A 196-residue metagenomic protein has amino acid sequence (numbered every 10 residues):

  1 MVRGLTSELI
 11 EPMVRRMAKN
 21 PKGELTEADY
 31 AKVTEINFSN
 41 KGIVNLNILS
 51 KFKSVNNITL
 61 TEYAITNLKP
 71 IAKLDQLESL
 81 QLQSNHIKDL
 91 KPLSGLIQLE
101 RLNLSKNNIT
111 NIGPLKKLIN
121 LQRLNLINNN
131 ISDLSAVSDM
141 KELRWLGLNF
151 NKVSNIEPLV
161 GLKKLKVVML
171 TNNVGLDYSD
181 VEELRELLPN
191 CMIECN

Functional and structural regions predicted by a protein language model:
T6-S84: LRR N-terminal entry segment and analogous cap-like coil->beta motifs
Y30, K51-V55, I71-L77, L93-L99 (+4 more regions): Leucine-rich repeat
T34-I36, N56-L60, E78-L82, E100-L104 (+4 more regions): Conserved hydrophobic beta-strand positions in leucine-rich repeat
K41, Y63, N85, N107 (+3 more regions): Conserved "Asn-ladder"/turn position within leucine-rich repeats
V44, T66, K88, T110 (+3 more regions): Leucine-rich repeat
K91, G113, S135, Y178-V181: Short, charged, surface-exposed secondary-structure boundary motifs
S154-N196: Leucine-rich solenoid repeat scaffolds
